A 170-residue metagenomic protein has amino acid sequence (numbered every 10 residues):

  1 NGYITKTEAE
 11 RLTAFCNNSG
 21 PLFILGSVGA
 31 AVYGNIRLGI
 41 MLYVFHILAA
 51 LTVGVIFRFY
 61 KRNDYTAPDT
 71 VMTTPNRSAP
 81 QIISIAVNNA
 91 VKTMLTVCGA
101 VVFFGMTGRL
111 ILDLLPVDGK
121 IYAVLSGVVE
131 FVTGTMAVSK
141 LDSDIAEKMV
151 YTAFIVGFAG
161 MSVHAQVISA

Functional and structural regions predicted by a protein language model:
I4-R58, A170: Membrane-core helix-loop-helix motifs of multi-pass transport proteins
F23-A30, F104-V117, A165-I168: Juxtamembrane "helix exit" motif at the C-terminal ends of alpha-helical transmembrane segments in multi-pass membrane
A49-V53, F57, F104, G108 (+3 more regions): Alpha-helical transmembrane segments of multipass membrane proteins
L51, A146-A170: C-terminal transmembrane helix pair
F59-P68, S139-S143: A cytosolic-side transmembrane-helix exit/cap motif
R62-N88: Intrinsically disordered, low-complexity non-transmembrane regions of multi-pass membrane transporters
I83, V87-V156: Transmembrane helical segments that form the transport core of multi-pass membrane transport proteins
